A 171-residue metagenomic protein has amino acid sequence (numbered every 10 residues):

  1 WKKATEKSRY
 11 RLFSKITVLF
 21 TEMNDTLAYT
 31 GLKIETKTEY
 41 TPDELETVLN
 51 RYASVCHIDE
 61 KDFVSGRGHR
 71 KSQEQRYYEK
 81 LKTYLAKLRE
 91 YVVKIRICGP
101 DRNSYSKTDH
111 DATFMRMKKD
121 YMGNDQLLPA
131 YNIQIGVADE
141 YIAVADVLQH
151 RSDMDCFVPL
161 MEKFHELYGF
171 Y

Functional and structural regions predicted by a protein language model:
W1-Y171: Polybasic low-complexity intrinsically disordered regions
